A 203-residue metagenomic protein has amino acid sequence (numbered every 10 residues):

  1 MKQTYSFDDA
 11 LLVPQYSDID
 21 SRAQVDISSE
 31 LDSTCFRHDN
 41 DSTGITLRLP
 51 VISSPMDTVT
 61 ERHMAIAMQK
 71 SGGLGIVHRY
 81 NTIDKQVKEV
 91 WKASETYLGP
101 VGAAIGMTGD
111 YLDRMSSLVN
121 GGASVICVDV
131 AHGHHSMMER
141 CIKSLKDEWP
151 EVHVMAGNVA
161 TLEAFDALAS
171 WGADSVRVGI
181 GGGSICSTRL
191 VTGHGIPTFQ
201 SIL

Functional and structural regions predicted by a protein language model:
M1-V51: An N-cap/entry alpha-helix motif that binds or orients negatively charged groups
T4, A10, V59-L203: Alpha/beta enzyme core
Q15, E30, S54-T58, H78-Y80: Acidic/polar N-terminal loop/beta-strand segments that form early-domain functional surfaces
T34-L74: Glycine-rich, N-terminal phosphate-binding loop and its surrounding beta-alpha-beta segment
